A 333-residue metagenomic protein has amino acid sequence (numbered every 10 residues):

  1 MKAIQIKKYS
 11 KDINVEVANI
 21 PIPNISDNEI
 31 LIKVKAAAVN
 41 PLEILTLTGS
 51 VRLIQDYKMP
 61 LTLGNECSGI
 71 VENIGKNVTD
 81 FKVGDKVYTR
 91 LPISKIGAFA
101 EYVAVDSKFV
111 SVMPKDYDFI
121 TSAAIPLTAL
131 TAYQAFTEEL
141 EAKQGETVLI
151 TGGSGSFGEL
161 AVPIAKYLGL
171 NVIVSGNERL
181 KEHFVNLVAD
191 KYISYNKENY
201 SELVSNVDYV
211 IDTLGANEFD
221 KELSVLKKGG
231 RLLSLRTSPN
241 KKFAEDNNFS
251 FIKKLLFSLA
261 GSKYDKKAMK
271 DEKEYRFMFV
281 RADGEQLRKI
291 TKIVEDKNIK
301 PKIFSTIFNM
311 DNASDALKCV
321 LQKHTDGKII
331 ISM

Functional and structural regions predicted by a protein language model:
P21-A38, V51-I96: Glycine-rich beta-strand-centered segment in the early N-terminal region that forms part of a ligand/cofactor-binding
K33, D56, T89-G152: NAD(P)H dinucleotide-binding glycine-rich loop of Rossmann-like/cofactor-binding domains, especially the beta1-alpha1
I125, A129-K197: Mid-domain Rossmann-like dinucleotide-binding core that forms the NAD(H)/NADP(H) cofactor-binding site
E202-Y209: A short acidic, Gly/Pro-enriched loop at the edge of an enzyme's catalytic core that lines a small-molecule cofactor
E218-I299: Glycine-rich phosphate-binding loop and adjacent beta-alpha segment of Rossmann(oid) nucleotide-cofactor-binding
V280-M333: C-terminal hydrophobic helical "lid"/dimerization subdomain of Rossmann-like NAD(P)H-dependent oxidoreductases
